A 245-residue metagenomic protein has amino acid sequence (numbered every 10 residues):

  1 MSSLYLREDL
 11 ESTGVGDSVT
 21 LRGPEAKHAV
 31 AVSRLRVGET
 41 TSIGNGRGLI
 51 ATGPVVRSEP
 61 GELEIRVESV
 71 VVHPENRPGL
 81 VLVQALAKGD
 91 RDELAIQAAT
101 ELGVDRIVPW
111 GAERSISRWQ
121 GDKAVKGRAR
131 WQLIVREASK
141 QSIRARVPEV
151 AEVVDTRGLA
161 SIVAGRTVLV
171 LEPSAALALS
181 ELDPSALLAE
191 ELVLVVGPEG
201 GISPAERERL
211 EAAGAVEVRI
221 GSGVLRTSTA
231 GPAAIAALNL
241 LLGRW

Functional and structural regions predicted by a protein language model:
M1-H73: N-terminal positively charged helical leader segments and presequences
E8-D9, G23-P24, N45-G46, A85-L86 (+4 more regions): Fold-independent oxyanion-binding glycine-rich loops and adjacent beta-strand/coil segments at enzyme active sites
L10, S69-V70, G111-S115, S222-G223: Short, ordered loop/turn segments at secondary-structure junctions
V19-L21, R77-V81, A189-V193, A212-I220: Glycine/charged-rich beta-loop-alpha catalytic/anionic-binding loops adjacent to active sites
G38, A99, V135, L210 (+1 more regions): Residue-level signal for inorganic ion chemistry
V72-V170: RNA substrate-binding interface of SAM-dependent RNA methyltransferases
V163-R207, V216-I220: Active-site/ligand-binding-proximal alpha/beta "capping" segment
P204-W245: Structured adenosyl-cofactor binding patch, chiefly the S-adenosyl-L-methionine
